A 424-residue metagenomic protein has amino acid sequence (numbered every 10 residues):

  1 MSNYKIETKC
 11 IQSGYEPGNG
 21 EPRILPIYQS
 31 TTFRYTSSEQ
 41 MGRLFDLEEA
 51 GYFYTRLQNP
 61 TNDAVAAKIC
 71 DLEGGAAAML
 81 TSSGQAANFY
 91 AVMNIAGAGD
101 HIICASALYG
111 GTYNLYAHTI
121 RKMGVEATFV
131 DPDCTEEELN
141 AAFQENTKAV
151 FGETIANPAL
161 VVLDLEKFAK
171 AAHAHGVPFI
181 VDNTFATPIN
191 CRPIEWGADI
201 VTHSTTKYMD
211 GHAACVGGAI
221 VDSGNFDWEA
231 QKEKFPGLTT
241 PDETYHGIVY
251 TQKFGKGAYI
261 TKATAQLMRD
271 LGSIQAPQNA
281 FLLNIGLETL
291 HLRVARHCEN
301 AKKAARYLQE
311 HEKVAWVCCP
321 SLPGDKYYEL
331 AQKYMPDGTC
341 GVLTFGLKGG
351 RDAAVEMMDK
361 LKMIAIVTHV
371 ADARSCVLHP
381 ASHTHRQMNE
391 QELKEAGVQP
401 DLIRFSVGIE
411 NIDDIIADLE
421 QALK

Functional and structural regions predicted by a protein language model:
M1-N59, A67: N-terminal "arm"/small-domain region of PLP-dependent enzymes with the aminotransferase-like
E7, R23-L25, T339-G341, A371-A373 (+1 more regions): A generic structural signal for well-ordered coil/turn residues at beta-strand boundaries that shape enzyme active-site
E7-E16, A78-E310, C318: Conserved PLP-enzyme active-site core in the AAT-like
T32, S223-F226, L347-G350: Short loop segments at secondary-structure junctions
S37-F89, G111-T119: Conserved N-terminal alpha-helix of the aminotransferase class I/II PLP-enzyme fold
A117-H118, E126-A127, A141, E145-K148 (+3 more regions): PLP-dependent enzyme catalytic core of the Aspartate aminotransferase-like
V221, T344-G346, S406-G408: Short hydrophobic/aromatic beta-strand micro-patches that form the beta-sheet surface supporting nucleotide- or nucleic
L271-I274, Q278-A280, I285, T289 (+4 more regions): Conserved small-domain helix->loop->beta segment predominantly found in fold-type I
